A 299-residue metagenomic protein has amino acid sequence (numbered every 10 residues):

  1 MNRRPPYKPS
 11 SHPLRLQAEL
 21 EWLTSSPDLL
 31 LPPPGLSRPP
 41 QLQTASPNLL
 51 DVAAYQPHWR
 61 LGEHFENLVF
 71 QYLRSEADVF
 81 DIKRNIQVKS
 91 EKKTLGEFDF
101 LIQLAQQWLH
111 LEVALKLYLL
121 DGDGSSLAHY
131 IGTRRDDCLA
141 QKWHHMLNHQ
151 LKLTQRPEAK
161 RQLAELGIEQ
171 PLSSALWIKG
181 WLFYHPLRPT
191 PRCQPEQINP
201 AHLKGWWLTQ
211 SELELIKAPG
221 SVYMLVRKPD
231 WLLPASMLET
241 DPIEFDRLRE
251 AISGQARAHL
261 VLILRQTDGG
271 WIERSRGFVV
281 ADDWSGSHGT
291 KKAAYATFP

Functional and structural regions predicted by a protein language model:
M1-A296: Intrinsically disordered, low-complexity Ser/Thr/Pro/Gly-rich regulatory segments
